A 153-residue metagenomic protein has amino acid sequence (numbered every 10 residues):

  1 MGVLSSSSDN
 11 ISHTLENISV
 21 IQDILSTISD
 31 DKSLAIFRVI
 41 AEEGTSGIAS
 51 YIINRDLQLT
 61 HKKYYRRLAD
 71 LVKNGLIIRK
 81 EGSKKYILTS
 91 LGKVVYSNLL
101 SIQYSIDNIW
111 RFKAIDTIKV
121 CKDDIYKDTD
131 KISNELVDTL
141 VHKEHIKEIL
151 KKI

Functional and structural regions predicted by a protein language model:
M1-T27, N74-L76: N-terminal leader segment of winged-helix/HTH proteins
D9-N10, F112-I153: Exposed, interaction-prone assembly regions rather than primary DNA-binding/catalytic cores
V20-L59: N-terminal helix-turn-helix DNA-binding core of bacterial DNA-binding proteins
R38, R66-A69, V94-S97: Generic structural signal for well-ordered, non-membrane alpha-helices
N54-D56, N74-L76, S105: Soluble, non-transmembrane catalytic domains of enzymes that act on hydrophobic metabolites at membranes
Q58-K73: Short amphipathic alpha-helical interaction segments
I78, S83-S90: Minor-groove-contacting beta-hairpin "wing" of winged helix-turn-helix DNA-binding domains
S90-T117: Conserved segment of winged-helix/HTH DNA-binding domains
